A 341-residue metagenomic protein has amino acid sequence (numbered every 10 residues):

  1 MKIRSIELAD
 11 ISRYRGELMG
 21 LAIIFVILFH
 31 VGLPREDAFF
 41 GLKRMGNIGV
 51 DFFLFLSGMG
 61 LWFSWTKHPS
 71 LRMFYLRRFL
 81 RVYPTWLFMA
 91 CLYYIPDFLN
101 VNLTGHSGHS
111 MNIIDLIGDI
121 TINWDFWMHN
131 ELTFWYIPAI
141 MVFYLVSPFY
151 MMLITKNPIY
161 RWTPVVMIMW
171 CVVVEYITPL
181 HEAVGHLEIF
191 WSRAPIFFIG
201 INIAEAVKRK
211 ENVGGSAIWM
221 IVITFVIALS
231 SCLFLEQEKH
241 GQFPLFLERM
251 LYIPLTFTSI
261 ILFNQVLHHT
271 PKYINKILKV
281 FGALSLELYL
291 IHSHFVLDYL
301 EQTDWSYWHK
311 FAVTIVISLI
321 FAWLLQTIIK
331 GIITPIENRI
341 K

Functional and structural regions predicted by a protein language model:
M1-V173, N212-I221, K272-I274, K279-L284 (+1 more regions): Membrane-cytosol interface segments of multi-pass membrane proteins, especially ER/Golgi lipid-handling enzymes
R4, G185-I199, E205-E287, S293-T314: Alpha-helical transmembrane segments and terminal signal-anchor/GPI-anchor hydrophobic tails, characterized by long
V31-A38, P96-L103, V173-A183, S231-F243 (+1 more regions): Juxtamembrane "helix-exit" motif on the non-cytosolic side of transmembrane helices
T85, M89-Y93, I120, H181-G185 (+4 more regions): Short, highly charged low-complexity linear segments
M128-Y136, L180-I189: Surface-exposed cleft-lining segments at the edges of enzyme active sites
M141, H292-S293: Transmembrane helices and adjacent periplasmic/lumenal helix-loop junctions of polyprenol-phosphate-dependent
L145-F149, F198-A206, L262, L324-T327: Amphipathic alpha-helical segments that form well-ordered structural scaffolds and often line/cohere around active
